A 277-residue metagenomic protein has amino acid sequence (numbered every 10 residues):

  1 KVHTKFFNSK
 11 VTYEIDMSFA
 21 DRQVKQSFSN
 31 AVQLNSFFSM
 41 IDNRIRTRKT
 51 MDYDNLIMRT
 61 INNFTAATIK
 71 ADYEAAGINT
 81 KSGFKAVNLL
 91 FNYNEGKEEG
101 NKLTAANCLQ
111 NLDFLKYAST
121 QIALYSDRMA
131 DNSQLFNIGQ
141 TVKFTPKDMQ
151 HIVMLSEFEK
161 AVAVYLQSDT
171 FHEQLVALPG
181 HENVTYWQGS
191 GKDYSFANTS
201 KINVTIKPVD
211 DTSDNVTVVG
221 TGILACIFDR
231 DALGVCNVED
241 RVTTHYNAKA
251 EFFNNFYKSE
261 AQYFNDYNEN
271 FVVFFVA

Functional and structural regions predicted by a protein language model:
H3-E74, E251, N255-S259: Long, contiguous amphipathic alpha-helices that act as assembly "spine/axial" helices in icosahedral shell and virion
H3-F6, I138-Q140, D240-T243: Intrinsically disordered, low-complexity boundary segments flanking structured domains
N8, N30, N35, N43 (+18 more regions): Detector for Asparagine
I15-M17, Q26, S36, F84 (+5 more regions): Hydrophobic transmembrane signal anchors and adjacent membrane-proximal interface regions, especially in viral
L56-Y165: Extended amphipathic alpha-helical segments with heptad-repeat/coiled-coil character used for oligomerization, fusion
S168-A277: Extended, compositionally biased alpha-helical segments that mediate assembly or anchoring
